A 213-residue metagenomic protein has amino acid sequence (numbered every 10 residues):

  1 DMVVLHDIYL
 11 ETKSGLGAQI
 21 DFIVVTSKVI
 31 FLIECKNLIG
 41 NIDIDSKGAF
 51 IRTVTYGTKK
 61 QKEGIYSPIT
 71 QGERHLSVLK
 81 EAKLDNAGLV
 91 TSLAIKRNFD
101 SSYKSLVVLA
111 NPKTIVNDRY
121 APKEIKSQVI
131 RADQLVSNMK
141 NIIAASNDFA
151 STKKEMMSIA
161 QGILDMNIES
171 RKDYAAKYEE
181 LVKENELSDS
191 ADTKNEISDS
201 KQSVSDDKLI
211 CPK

Functional and structural regions predicted by a protein language model:
D1-A18, V29, T53-K213: Surface-exposed interaction regions that form or flank ligand-binding interfaces
V24-F50: Active-site beta-strand-loop-beta-strand hairpin of nuclease catalytic cores that positions key catalytic residues
